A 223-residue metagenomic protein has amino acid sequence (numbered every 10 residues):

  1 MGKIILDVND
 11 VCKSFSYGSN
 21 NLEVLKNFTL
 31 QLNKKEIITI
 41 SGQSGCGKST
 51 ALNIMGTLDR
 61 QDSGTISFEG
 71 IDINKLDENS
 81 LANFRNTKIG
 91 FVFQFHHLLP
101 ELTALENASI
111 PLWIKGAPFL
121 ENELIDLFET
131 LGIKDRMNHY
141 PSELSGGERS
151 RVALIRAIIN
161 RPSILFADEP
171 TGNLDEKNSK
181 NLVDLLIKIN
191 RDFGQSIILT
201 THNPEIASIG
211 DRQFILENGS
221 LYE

Functional and structural regions predicted by a protein language model:
S41-Q43: The feature captures the beta-strand-to-loop junction immediately N-terminal to the Walker
G56: Helix-to-loop junction immediately C-terminal to a conserved catalytic motif
G64-D72: Conserved ABC transporter NBD signature motif
L102-S109: Short coil-to-helix segment of the ABC ATPase nucleotide-binding domain corresponding to the Q-loop/switch region
Y140-S150: Conserved ABC ATPase signature
I159-S163: A short, proline-enriched helix->beta-strand linker immediately N-terminal to the Walker B motif in ABC-type P-loop
L165-D168: Catalytic Walker B motif of ABC-type/P-loop ATPase nucleotide-binding domains
